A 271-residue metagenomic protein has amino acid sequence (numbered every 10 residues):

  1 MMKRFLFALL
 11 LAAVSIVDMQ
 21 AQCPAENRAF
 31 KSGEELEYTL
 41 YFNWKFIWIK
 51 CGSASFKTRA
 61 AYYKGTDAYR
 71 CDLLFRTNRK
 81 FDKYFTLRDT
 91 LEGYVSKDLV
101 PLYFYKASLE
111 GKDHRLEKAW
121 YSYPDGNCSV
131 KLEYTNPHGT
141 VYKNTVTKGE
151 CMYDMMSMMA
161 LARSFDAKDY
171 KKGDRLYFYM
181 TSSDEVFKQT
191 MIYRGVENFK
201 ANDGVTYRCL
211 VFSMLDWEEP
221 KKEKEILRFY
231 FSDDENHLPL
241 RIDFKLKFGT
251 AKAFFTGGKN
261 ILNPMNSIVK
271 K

Functional and structural regions predicted by a protein language model:
M1-M2: N-terminal secretory signal peptides that target proteins for export/translocation
F5-V14: Sec-dependent N-terminal signal peptides
V14-Q20: C-terminal segment of classical bacterial N-terminal signal peptides
Q22-D125, A167-K271: Acidic, serine/threonine-rich low-complexity disordered tracts
G126-S183: Active-site/ligand-binding surface loops and adjacent short beta/alpha elements that line catalytic pockets across
